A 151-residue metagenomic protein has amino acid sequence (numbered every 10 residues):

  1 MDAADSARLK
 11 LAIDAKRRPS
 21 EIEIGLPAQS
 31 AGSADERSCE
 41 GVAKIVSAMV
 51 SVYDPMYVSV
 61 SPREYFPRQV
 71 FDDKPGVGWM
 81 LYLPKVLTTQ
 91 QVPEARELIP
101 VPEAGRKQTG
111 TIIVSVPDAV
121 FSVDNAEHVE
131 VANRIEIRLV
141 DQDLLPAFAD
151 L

Functional and structural regions predicted by a protein language model:
M1-E64: Internal, hydrophobic cores of structured domains that mediate oligomerization or house catalytic pockets within large
E64-L151: C-terminal interaction module
